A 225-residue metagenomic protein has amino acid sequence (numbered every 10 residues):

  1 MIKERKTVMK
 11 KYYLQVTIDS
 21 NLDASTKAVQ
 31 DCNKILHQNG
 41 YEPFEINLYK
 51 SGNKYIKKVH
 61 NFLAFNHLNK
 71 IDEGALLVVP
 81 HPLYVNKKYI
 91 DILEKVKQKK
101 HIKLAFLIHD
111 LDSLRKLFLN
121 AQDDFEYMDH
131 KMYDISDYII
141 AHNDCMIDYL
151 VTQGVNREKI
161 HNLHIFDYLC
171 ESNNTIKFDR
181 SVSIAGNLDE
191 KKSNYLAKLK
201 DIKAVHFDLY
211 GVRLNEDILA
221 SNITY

Functional and structural regions predicted by a protein language model:
M1-N86, K97-K103: N-terminal pre-catalytic "stem/leader" segment of glycosyltransferase-like enzymes
G40, E73-A75, H101, I135-D137 (+3 more regions): Short, well-ordered alpha-helix to beta-strand connector turns
N66, D72, K95-H101, A121-Y138: Membrane-proximal helix-turn-helix segments that form the acceptor-binding/catalytic region of lipid-linked
H81, H109-D110, N143-C145: Helix N-cap/beta->alpha junction signal
Y84, L104-Q122: A short, histidine- and acid-enriched strand-loop-helix "catalytic/donor-clamping" loop that lines the nucleotide-sugar
D134-E158, S193: A short, active-site helix/loop in glycosyltransferases that binds the activated sugar's phosphate group
C145, I165-F166: Carbohydrate-associated surface elements
L169-C170, N174-I223: Conserved catalytic-core segment of nucleotide-activated headgroup transferases in glycan assembly
